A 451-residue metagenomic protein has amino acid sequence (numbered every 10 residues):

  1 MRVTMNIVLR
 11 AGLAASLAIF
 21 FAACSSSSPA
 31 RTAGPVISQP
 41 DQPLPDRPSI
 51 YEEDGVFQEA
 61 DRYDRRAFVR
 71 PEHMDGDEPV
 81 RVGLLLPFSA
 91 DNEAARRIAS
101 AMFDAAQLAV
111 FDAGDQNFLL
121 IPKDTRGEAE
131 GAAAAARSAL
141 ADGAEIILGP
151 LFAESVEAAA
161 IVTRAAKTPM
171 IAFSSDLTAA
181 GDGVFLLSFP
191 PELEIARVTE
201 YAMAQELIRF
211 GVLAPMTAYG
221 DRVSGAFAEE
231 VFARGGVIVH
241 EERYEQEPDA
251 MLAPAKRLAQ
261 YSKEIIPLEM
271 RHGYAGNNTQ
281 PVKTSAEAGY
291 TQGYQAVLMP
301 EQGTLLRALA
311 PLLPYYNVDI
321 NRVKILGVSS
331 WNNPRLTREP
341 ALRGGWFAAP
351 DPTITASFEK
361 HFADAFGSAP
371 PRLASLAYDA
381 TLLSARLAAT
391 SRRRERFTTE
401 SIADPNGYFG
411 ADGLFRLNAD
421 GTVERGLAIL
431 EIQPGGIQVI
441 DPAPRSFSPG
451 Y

Functional and structural regions predicted by a protein language model:
R2-G12, C24-Y451: Extracytosolic ligand-binding ectodomains
L17-A18: Residue-level signal for mature regions of secreted extracellular proteins and peptides
